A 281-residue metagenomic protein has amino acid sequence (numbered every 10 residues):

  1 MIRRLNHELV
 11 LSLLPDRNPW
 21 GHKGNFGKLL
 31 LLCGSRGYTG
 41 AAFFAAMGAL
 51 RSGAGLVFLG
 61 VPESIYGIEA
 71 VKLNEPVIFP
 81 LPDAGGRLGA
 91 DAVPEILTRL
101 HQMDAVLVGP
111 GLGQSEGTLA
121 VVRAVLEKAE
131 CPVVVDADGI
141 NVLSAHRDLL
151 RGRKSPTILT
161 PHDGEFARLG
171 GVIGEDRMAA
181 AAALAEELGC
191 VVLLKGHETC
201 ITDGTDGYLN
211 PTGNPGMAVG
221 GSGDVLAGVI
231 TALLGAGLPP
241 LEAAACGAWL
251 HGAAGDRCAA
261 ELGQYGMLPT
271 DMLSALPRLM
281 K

Functional and structural regions predicted by a protein language model:
M1-P132, N141-I158, D163, A167-K281: Small-residue (G/A/S/T)-rich helix-start motifs and N-terminal tracts that mark the onset
